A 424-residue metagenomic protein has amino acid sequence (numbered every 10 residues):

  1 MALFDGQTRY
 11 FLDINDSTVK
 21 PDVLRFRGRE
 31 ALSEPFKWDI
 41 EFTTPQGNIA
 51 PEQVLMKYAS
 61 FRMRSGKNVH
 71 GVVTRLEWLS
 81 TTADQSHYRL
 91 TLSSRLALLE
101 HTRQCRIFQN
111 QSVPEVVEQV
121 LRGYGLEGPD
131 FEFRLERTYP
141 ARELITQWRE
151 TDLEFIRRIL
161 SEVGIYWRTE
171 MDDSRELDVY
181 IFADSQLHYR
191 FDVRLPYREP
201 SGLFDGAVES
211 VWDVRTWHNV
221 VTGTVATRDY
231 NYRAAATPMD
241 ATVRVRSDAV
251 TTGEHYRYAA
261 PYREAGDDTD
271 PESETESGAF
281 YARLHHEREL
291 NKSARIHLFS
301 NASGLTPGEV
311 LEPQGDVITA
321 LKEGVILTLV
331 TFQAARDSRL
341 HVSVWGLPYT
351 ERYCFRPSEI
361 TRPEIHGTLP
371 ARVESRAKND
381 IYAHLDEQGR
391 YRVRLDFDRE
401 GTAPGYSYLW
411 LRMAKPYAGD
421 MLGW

Functional and structural regions predicted by a protein language model:
M1-W424: Amphipathic alpha-helical and helix-coil boundary elements used as assembly and membrane-proximal scaffolds
